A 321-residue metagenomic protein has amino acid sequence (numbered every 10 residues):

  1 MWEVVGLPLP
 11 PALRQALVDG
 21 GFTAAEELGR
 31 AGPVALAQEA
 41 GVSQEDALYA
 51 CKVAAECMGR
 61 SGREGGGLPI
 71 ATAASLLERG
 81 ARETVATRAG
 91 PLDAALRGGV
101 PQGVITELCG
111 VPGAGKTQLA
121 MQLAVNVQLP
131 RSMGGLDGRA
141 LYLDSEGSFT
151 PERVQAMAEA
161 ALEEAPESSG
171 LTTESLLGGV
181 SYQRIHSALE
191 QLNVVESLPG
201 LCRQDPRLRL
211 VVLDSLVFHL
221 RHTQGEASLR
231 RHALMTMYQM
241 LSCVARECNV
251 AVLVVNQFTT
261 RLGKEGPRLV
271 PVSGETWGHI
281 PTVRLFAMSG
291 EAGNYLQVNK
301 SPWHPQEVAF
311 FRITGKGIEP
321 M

Functional and structural regions predicted by a protein language model:
M1-A31, Y49-C57: Amphipathic, charged-and-aliphatic alpha-helical interface segments that function as noncatalytic docking
Q15, V34, K52, G90 (+7 more regions): Solvent-exposed alpha-helical segments within well-ordered globular domains of core cellular machineries
A16, A35, E39-A40, D46 (+1 more regions): The Walker A/P-loop phosphate-binding site
C57-R60, A95-G99, V111, N126-G134 (+9 more regions): Conserved, well-folded catalytic cores of nucleic-acid-processing and energy-transducing macromolecular machines
A86-A89, D93, Q102, T117-Q118 (+5 more regions): Amphipathic alpha-helical transducer elements in NTP-driven molecular machines
T106-L108, L141-L143, S181-Q183, L253 (+1 more regions): Hydrophobic/aromatic beta-strand patches that form the interior of the parallel beta-sheet core in alpha/beta enzyme
G135-S228: Conserved inter-motif catalytic segment of the P-loop NTP-binding fold
R231-M235, Q239-M321: Phosphate-binding/switch region of NTP-binding enzymes
